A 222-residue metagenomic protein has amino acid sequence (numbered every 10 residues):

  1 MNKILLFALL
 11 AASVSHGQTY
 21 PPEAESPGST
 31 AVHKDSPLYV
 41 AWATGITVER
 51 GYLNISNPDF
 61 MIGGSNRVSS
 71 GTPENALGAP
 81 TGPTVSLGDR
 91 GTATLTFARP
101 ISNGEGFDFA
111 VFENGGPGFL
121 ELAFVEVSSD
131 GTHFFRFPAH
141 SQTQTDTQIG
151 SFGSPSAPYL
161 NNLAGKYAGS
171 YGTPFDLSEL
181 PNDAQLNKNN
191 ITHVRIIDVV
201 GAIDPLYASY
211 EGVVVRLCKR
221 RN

Functional and structural regions predicted by a protein language model:
I4-S13: Sec-dependent N-terminal signal peptides
Q18-A123, H133-N222: A domain-level signal for the mature, folded cores of soluble proteins
